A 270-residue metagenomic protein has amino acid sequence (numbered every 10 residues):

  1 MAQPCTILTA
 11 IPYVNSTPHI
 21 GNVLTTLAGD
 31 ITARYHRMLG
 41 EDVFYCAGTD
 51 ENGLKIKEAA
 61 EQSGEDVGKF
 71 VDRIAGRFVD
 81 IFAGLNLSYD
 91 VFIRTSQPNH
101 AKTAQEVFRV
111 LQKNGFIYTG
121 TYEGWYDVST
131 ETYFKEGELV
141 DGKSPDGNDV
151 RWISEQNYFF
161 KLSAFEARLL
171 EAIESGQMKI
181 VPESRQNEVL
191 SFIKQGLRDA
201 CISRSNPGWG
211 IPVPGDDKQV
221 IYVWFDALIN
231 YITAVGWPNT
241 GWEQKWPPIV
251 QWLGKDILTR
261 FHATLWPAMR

Functional and structural regions predicted by a protein language model:
A2-A47, N99-T103, V150-R270: Structured secondary-structure scaffolds
R37, A83, Q112: Anion (oxyanion) recognition and catalysis
D42, D66, S88, I117: Residue-level detector of anion-binding/catalytic polar loops
T49-K55: Short, charge-patterned binding micro-sites
A59-D72: A charged helix-plus-loop insertion that forms the helical arch/lid used to bind and gate nucleic-acid substrates
I74-D90: A glycine-rich helix N-cap at a beta->alpha junction
Q97-F116, Y126: Feature captures the FAD/FMN-dependent oxidoreductase FAD-binding
N114-E166, L170: Cys/His-rich short segments
